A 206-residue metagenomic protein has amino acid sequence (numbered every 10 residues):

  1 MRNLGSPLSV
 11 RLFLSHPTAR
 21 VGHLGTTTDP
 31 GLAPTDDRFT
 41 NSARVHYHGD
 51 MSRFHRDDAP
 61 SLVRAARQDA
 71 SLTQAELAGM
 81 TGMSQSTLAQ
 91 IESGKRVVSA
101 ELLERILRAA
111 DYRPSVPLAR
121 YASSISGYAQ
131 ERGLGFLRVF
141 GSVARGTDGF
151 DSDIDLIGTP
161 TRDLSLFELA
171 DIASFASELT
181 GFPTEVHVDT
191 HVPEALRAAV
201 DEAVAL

Functional and structural regions predicted by a protein language model:
R2-F13, A19-R138, A144-G149, T161-L206: Catalytic core of pol beta-like nucleotidyltransferases
S152-I154: Change "...and in nucleic-acid phosphodiester-cleaving endonucleases..." to "...and in nucleic-acid processing enzymes
L156-T159: Amphipathic, hydrophobic secondary-structure cores in small proteins
